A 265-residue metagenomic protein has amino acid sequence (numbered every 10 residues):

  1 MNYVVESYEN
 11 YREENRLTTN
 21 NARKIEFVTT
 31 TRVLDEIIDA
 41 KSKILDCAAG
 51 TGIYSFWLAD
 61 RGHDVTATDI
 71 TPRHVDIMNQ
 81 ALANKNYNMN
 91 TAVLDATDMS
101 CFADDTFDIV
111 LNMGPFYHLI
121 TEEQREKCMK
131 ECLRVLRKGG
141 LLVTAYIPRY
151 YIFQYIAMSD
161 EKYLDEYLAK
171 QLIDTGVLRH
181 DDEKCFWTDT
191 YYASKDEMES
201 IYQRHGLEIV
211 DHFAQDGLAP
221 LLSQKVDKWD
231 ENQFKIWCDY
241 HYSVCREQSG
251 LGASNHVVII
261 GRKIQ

Functional and structural regions predicted by a protein language model:
M1-A40, I53, W57: Conserved class I S-adenosyl-L-methionine
K41-A48: Conserved class I S-adenosyl-L-methionine
I53-D98: Class I SAM-dependent methyltransferase SAM/SAH-binding core
S100-V110: A short acidic, Gly/Pro-enriched loop at the edge of an enzyme's catalytic core that lines a small-molecule cofactor
L119, D182-E197: Acceptor-substrate binding/catalytic loop of class I
E126-K138: A short glycine-rich, Lys/Arg-flanked "PGG" loop and its adjoining helix->strand segment in the class I
L141-L172: Conserved class I S-adenosyl-L-methionine
V210-Q265: A C-terminal cap/extension of S-adenosyl-L-methionine-dependent methyltransferases that defines the acceptor-substrate
